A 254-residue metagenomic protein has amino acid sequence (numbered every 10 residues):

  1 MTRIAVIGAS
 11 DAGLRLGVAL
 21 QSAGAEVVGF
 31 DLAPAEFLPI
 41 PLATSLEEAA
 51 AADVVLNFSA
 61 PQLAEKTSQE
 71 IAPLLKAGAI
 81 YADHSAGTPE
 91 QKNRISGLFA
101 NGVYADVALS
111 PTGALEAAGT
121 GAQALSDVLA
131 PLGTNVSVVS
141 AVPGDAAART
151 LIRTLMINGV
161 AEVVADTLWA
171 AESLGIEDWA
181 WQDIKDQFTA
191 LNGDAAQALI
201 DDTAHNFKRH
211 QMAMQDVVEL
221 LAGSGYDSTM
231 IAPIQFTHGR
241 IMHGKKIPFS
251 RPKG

Functional and structural regions predicted by a protein language model:
M1-A50: NAD(P)+-binding Rossmann beta1-loop-alpha1 motif at the extreme N-terminus of oxidoreductases
I4, V27-V28, G102, V136 (+1 more regions): Hydrophobic anchor at the start of a short beta-strand that flanks the dinucleotide cofactor-binding loop
I7, F30, N57-F58, A105: The conserved SAM/SAH-binding core of class I Rossmann-like methyltransferase domains, concentrating on the hydrophobic
A9, N57-A60, H84-S85, S140 (+1 more regions): Glycine- and other small-residue-rich loops at beta-strand/loop junctions that grip anionic moieties
L14, V18, S22, Q69 (+2 more regions): Short, well-ordered alpha-helices that flank and scaffold nucleotide-derived cofactor binding pockets
S45-L75, A79-G87: Rossmann-like NAD(P)-binding element
A64, G87-N158: Rossmann-fold dinucleotide-binding core
R149-S250: Helical "substrate-binding/catalytic lid" subdomain of Rossmann-like NAD(P)-dependent dehydrogenases/reductases
